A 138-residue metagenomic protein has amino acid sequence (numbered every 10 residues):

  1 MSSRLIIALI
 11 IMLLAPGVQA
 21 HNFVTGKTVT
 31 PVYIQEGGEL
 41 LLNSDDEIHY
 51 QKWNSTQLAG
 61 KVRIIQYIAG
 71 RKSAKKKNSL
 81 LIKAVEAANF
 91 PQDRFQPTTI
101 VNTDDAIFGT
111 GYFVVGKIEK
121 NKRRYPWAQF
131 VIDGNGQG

Functional and structural regions predicted by a protein language model:
M1-I6: Bacterial N-terminal signal peptides that target proteins for export
A15-G17: N-terminal signal peptide c-region/cleavage motif recognized by signal peptidases
V32-V62: A short beta-strand-turn-helix
K52-L81: Short active-site neighborhood of thiol/selenol oxidoreductases, capturing the structured segment around
G60-R63, Q92-Q96, Y125-W127: Loop/turn elements at helix/coil->beta-strand transitions in domains of secreted/extracellular proteins
K72-K122: Structural microenvironment flanking redox-active thiols in thiol-disulfide oxidoreductases
D133-G138: Thiol/disulfide oxidoreductase modules built on the thioredoxin-like
